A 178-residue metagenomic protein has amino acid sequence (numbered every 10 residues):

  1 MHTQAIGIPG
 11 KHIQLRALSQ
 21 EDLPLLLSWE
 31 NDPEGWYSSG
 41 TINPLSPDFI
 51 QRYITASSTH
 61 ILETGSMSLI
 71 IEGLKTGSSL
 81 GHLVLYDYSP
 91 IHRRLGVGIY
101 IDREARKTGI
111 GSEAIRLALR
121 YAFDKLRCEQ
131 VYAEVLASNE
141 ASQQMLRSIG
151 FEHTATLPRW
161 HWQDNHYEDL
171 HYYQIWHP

Functional and structural regions predicted by a protein language model:
M1-L25, E30-D32, E72-P178: Acyl-donor (CoA/ACP) binding surface of acyl/acetyltransferases
A5-I8, S38, E63: Intrinsically disordered, low-complexity segments enriched in small/polar residues
E34-A56: Conserved GNAT-fold acetyl-CoA-binding loop/helix
G35, E63-S66, V131: Secondary-structure boundary/capping residues
I42-S46, M67, S138: Short, conserved alpha-helical segments within structured domains
A56-S57, Y121: A generic secondary-structure signal
S57-I70: A short helix-loop-beta-strand connector motif used in the catalytic cores of GNAT acetyltransferases and, in some
